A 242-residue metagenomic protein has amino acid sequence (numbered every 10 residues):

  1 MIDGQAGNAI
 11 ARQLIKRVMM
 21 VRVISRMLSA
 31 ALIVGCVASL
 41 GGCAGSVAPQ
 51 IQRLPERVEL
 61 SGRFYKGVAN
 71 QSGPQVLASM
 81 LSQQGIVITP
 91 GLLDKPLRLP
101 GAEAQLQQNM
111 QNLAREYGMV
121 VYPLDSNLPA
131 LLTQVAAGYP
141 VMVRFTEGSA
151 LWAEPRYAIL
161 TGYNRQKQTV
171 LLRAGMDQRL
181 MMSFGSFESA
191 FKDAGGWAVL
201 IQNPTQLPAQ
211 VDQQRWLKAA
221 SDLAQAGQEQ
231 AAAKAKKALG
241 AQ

Functional and structural regions predicted by a protein language model:
L14-A31: Bacterial N-terminal signal peptides that target proteins for export
S29-S39: Bacterial N-terminal signal peptides
A44-N127, L131, A137, Q206 (+2 more regions): Cysteine-nucleophile protease catalytic domains, especially the papain-like/related folds used in DUB/UBL proteases
A44-S46, Q166-Q242: Noncatalytic regulatory segments and standalone regulatory/sensor domains
V120, L124-R173: Active-site-adjacent substructure of cysteine-protease-like catalytic cores
